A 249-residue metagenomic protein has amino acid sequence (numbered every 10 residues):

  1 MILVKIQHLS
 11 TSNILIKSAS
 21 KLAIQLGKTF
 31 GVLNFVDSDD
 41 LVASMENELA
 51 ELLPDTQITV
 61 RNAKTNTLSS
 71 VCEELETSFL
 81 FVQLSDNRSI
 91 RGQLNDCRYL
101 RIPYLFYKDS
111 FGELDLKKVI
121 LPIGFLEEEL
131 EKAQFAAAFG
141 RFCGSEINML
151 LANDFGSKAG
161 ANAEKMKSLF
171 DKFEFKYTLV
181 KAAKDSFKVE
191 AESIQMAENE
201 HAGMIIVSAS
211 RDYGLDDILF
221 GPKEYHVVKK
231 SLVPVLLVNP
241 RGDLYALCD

Functional and structural regions predicted by a protein language model:
M1-A43, K118-V180: Small/aliphatic-rich secondary-structure junction motif
S12, R61, E129, S186-F187 (+1 more regions): A conditional alpha-helix N-cap/helix-loop micro-motif detector
I16, T67-D115, A197-E200, M204-D249: Gly/Ser-rich helix-loop-strand patches that form or flank binding pockets for ribonucleotide-derived cofactors
K28, T56-I58, T77, I102 (+4 more regions): Short glycine/serine/threonine/alanine-rich loop segments
V36-D37, D55-T65, N153, L179-F187: Short beta->alpha junction loops
V42-L52, G92-C97, A161-K172, L219 (+1 more regions): Short, aromatic/basic amphipathic alpha-helical patches
K132, K158-N162, A191-E192, D217-I218 (+1 more regions): Short, well-ordered secondary-structure micro-motifs
S186-E198: A short, acidic, amphipathic alpha-helical segment used as a generic capping/interface helix at domain edges
